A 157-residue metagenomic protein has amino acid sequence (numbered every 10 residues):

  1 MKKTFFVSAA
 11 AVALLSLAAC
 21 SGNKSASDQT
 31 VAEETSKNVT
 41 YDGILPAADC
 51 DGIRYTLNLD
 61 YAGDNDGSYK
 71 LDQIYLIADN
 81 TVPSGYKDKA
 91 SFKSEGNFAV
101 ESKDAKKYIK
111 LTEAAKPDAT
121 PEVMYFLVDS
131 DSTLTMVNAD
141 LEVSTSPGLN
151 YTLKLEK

Functional and structural regions predicted by a protein language model:
M1-A9: Bacterial N-terminal signal peptides that target proteins for export
L15-A19: C-terminal motif of bacterial Sec signal peptides marking the signal peptidase cleavage site
S21-K24: Bacterial signal peptide processing site
A26-S27, D66-K70, D104-K157: Beta-sheet ligand-binding and adhesion/scaffold domains
A32-I53, F98: Tryptophan-anchored aromatic micro-motifs
D51-V100: N-terminal glycine/threonine-rich, aromatic-flanked beta-hairpin/loop signature
